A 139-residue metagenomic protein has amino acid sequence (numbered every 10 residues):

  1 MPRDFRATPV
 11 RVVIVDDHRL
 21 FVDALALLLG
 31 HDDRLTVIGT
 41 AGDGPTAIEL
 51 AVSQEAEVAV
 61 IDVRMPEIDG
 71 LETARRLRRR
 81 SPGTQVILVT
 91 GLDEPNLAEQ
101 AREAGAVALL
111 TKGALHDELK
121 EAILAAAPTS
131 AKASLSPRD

Functional and structural regions predicted by a protein language model:
M1-R11, K120-D139: Non-catalytic signal-transmission and effector/linker regions of two-component phosphorelay proteins
T8-F21, L25-L29: Conserved acidic segment of CheY-like receiver
D43-T46, I68-E72: Acidic catalytic/metal-coordinating carboxylates
E49, L71-G83: Short amphipathic alpha-helix used as the core "switch/output" element in two-component signaling
Q54-V60: Active-site beta3 strand of CheY-like receiver
M65: Receiver (REC) domain active-site loop signature in two-component systems and cognate sites in sensor histidine kinases
E72, D93-L110, A114-E121, A125: Alpha4 helix (beta4-alpha4-beta5 surface) of REC/receiver domains from two-component response regulators
